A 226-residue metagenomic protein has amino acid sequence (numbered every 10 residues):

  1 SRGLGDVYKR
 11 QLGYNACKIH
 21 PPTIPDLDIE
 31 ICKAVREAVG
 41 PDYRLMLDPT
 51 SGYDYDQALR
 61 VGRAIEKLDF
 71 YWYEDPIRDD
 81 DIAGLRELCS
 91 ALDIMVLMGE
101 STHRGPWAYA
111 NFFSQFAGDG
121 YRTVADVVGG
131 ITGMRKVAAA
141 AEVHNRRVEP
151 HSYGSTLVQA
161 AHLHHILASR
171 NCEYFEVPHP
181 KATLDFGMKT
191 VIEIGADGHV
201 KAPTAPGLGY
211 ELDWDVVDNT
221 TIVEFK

Functional and structural regions predicted by a protein language model:
S1-Y8: Short, small-residue-biased leader/transition segments that mark boundaries at the very start of proteins
R2, P49-D54, G99: Active-site mouth loops of central-metabolism enzymes
K9-C17: Catalytic domains of carbohydrate-active enzymes, especially glycoside hydrolases
K18-E30: Glycine-rich, proline-tolerant flexible connector loops at the mouths of alpha/beta enzymes
L27-P49, L85-M98: Alpha-helix-loop-beta-strand connector modules within alpha/beta enzyme cores
R63, D69, D80-H199, P203: Shared catalytic-loop signature of beta/alpha-barrel
L208-K226: Extended hydrophobic packing segments that form well-structured cores
